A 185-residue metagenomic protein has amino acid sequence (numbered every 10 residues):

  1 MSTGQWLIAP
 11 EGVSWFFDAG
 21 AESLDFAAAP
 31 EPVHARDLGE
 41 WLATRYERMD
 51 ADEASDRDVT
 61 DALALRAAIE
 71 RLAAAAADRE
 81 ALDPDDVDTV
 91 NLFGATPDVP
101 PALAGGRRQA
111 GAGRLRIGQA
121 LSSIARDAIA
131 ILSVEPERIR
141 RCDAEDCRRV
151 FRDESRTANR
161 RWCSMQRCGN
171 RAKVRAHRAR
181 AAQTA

Functional and structural regions predicted by a protein language model:
M1-R141, R148-R149, A185: Short helix-coil boundary/hinge micro-motifs
I139-A144, R160, M165, R171: Residues immediately within or flanking Cys/His clusters that coordinate Zn2+ in small zinc-binding modules
D153-R160: Short linker/helix segments within small regulatory modules
Q166-T184: Basic DNA-binding region of bZIP-type proteins
